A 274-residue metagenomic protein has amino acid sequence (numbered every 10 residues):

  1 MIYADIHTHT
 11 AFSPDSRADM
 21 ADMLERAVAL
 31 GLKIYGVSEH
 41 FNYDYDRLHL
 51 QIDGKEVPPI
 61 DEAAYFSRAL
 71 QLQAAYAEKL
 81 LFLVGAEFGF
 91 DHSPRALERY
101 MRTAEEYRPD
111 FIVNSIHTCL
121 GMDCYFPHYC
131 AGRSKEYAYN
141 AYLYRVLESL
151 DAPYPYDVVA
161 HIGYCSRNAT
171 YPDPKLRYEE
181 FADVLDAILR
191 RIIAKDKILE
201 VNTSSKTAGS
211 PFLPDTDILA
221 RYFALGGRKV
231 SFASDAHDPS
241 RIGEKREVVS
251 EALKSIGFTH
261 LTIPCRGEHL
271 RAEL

Functional and structural regions predicted by a protein language model:
M1-R95, N168-E179, D238-E244, V249-S255: An N-terminally biased module of ancient metal coordination in phosphate/nucleic-acid-related enzymes
M1-T10, M20, G31, L120 (+2 more regions): Charged catalytic cores and adjacent phosphate/nucleic-acid-binding surfaces used for phosphate/nucleic-acid chemistry
A4-T8, Y35-V37, F82-A86, I112-N114 (+3 more regions): Hydrophobic faces of well-ordered beta-strands that scaffold small-molecule active sites in alpha/beta enzyme cores
H7-H9, H40, H49, H92 (+7 more regions): Histidine (H) residue identity feature
K55-A194: Extended substrate/RNA-proximal surfaces in nucleic-acid metabolism proteins
